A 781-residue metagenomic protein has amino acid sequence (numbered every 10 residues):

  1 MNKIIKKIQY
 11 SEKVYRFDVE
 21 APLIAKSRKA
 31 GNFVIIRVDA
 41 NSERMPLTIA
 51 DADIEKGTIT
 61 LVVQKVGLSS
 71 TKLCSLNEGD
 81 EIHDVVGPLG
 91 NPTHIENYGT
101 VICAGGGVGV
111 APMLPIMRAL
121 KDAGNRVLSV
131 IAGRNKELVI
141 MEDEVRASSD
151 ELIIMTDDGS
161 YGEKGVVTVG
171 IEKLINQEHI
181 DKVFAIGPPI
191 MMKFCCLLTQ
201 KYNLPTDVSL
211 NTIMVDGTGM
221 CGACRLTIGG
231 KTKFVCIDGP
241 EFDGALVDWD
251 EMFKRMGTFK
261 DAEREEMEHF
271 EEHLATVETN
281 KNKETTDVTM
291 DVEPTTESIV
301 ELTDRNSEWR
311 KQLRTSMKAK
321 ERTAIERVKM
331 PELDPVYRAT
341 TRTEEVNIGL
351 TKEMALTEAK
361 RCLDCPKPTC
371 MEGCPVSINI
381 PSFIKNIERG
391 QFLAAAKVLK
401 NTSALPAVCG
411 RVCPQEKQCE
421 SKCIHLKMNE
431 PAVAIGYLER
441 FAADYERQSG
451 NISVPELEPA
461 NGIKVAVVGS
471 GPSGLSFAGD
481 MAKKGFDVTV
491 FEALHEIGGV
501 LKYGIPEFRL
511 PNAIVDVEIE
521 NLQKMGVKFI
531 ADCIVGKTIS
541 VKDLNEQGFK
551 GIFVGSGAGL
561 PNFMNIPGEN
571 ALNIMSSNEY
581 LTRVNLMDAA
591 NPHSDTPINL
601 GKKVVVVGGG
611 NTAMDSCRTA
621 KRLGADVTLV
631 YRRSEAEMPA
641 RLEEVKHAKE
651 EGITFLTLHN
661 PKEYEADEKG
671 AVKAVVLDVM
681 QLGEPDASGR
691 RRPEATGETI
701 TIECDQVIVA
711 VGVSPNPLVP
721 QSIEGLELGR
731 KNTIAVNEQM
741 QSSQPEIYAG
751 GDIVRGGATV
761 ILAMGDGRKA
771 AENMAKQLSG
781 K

Functional and structural regions predicted by a protein language model:
M1-D80: Ferredoxin-reductase
L68-V215: FNR/FR-type flavoprotein reductase catalytic core
P112, P189-I190, N211-E241, K360-S382 (+1 more regions): Local cysteine-cluster metal-coordination motifs and their immediate loop/turn environment, predominantly Fe-S cluster
R134-D143, D487-V490, L494-M525, F529 (+2 more regions): Rossmann-like dinucleotide-binding cores of NAD(P)H-dependent redox enzymes
Q200-P205, A339-E358, N379-R411, N429-L457 (+1 more regions): Ferredoxin-type iron-sulfur electron-transfer modules in oxidoreductases and energy-metabolism complexes
A442-P459, V517-K537, P561-L623, L728-S743: Glycine-rich dinucleotide-binding loop and its adjacent helix/turn
N570-G601, P685-G757: FAD-site-proximal beta/loop scaffold in flavoenzymes
S616, I753-S779: A conserved FAD-binding loop/helix module that cradles the flavin
